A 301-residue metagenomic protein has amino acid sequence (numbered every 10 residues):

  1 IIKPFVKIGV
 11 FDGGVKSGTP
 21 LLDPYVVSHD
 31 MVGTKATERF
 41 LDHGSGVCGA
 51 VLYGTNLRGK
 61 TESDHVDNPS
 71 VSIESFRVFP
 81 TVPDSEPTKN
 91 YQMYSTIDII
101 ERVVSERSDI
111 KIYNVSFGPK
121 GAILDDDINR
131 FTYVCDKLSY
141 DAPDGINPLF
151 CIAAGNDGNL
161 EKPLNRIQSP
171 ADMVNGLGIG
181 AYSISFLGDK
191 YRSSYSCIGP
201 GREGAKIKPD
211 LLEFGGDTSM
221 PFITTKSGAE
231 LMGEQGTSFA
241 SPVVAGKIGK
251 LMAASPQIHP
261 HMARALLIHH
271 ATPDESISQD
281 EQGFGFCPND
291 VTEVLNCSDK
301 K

Functional and structural regions predicted by a protein language model:
I2-H29, K35-Q92, A122, M173-N175 (+2 more regions): Subtilisin-like serine protease catalytic core
F5-K7, V71, S108-I112, G145-F150 (+1 more regions): Loop/turn elements at helix/coil->beta-strand transitions in domains of secreted/extracellular proteins
V6, D12-K16, P20-L21, R166-G249: Extracellular S/T/G-rich loop segment that most often corresponds to the catalytic His/Ser-adjacent loop
V47, F131-V134, N175, V243-L251 (+1 more regions): Extended, hydrophobic alpha-helical segments in both membrane/secreted and soluble proteins
L52-N56, E213, A245-A254, H269 (+1 more regions): Short glycine/serine- and small hydrophobic-enriched flexible loop segments
R77-V82, P119, A154-G158, Y182-S185 (+2 more regions): Acidic, glycine-rich active-site loops and adjacent beta-strand->loop/helix elements that engage anionic groups
F79-S169, E234-Q235, F239: Substrate-binding/access-modulating region of protease and related hydrolase catalytic domains
A253-K301: C-terminal subdomain of the subtilisin-like protease fold in secreted/lumenal serine endopeptidases
